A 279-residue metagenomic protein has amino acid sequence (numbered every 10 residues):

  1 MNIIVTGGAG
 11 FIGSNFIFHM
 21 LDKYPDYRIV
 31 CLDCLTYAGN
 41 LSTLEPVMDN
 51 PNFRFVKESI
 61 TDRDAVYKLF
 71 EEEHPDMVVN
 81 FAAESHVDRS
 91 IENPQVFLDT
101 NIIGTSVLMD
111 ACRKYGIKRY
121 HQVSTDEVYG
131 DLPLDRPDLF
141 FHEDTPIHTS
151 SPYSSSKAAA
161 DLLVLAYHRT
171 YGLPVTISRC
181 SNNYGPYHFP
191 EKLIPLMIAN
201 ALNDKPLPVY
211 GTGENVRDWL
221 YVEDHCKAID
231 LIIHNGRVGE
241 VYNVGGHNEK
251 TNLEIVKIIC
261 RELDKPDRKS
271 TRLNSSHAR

Functional and structural regions predicted by a protein language model:
M1-N183, E223, N252, R261-E262: N-terminal Rossmann-like NAD(P)+-binding domain of SDR-like oxidoreductases, especially those catalyzing
I3, D22, I29, E58 (+3 more regions): C-terminal substrate-binding subdomain of Rossmann-fold SDR/epimerase-dehydratase oxidoreductases
L35, N182-G185, N215-V216, G246: Short histidine/acidic/glycine/proline-rich micro-motifs that form metal- and phosphate-coordinating active-site loops
T36, F189, L193, T251: Short acidic-hydrophobic sequence patches enriched in Asp/Glu that either
V47, D135-R136, P190-I198, I259: A glycine/serine/threonine-rich, flexible loop-to-helix segment that serves as the NAD(P) cofactor-binding "lid"
G185, F189, D218-Y221: Active-site helix-initiating loop/hinge in glycosyltransferases
